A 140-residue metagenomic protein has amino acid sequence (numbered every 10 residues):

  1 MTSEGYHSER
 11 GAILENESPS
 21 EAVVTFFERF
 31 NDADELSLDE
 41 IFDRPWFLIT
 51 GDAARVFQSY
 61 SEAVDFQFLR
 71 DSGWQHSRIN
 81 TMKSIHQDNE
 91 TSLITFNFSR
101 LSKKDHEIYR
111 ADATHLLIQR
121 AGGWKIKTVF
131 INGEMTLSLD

Functional and structural regions predicted by a protein language model:
M1-L48: Short, low-complexity N-terminal intrinsically disordered segments enriched in polar/charged residues
E15-S18, F47, A63-H106: Surface-exposed, charged secondary-structure patches
F42, F98-R100, F130-N132: Short beta-strand segments enriched in hydrophobic/aromatic residues within well-folded beta-rich domains
A54-V56, H106-R110: Short, mixed charged/polar active-site loops that provide acid/base catalysis or chelate metal/phosphate cofactors
F57, L101-K104, E134-L137: A short local loop/turn or secondary-structure capping micro-motif enriched for an aromatic residue
I108-D140: Short beta-strand edge/turn micro-motifs at domain boundaries
